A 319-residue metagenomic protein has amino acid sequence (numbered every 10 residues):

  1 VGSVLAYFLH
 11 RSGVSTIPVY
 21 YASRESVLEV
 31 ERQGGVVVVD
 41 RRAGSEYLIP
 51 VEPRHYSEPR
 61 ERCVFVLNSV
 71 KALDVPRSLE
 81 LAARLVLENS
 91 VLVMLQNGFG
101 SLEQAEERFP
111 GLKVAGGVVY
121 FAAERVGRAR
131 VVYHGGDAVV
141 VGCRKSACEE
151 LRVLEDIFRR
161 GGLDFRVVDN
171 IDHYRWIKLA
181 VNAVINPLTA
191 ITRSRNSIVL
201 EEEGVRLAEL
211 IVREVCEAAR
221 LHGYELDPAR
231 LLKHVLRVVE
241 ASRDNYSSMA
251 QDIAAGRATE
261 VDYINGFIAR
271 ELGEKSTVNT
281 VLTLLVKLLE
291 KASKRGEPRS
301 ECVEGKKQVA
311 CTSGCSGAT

Functional and structural regions predicted by a protein language model:
V1-S45: NAD(P)+-binding Rossmann beta1-loop-alpha1 motif at the extreme N-terminus of oxidoreductases
Y7, R11, E80-R84, E107 (+3 more regions): Short, well-ordered alpha-helices that flank and scaffold nucleotide-derived cofactor binding pockets
P18-V19, V167, P228: A structural preference for short, hydrophobic beta-strand core positions in alpha/beta folds
V37, G44-R130: Rossmann-like NAD(P)(H) cofactor-binding subdomain of soluble oxidoreductases
L95-I177, V184: Rossmann-fold dinucleotide-binding core
R130-V139, A190-L200, N245-A255: Helix-loop-beta segment of a Rossmann-like dinucleotide-binding subdomain
D172-C216, D244: Active-site-proximal catalytic alpha-helix in oxidoreductases
E209-T319: NAD(P)-dependent Rossmann-like dehydrogenase/reductase catalytic/cofactor-binding core
